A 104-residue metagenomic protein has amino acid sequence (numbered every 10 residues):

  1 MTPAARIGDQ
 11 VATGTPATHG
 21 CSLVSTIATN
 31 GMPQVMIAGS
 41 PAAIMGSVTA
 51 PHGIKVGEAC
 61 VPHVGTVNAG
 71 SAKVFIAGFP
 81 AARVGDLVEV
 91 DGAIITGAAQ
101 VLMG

Functional and structural regions predicted by a protein language model:
T2-G104: Intrinsically disordered, low-complexity proline/glycine-rich segments
